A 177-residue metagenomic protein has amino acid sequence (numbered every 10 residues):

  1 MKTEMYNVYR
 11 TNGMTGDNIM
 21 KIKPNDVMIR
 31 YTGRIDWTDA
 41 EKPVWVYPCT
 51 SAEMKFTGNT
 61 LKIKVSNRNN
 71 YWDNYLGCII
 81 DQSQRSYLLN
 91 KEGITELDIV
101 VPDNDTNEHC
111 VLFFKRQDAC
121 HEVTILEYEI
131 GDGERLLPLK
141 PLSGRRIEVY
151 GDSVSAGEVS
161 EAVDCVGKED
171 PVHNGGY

Functional and structural regions predicted by a protein language model:
M1-V46, S51: Glycan-recognition and processing domains
E41, P48-T50, N59, N74 (+1 more regions): Residue-level marker for the onset of beta-strands and adjacent loop->beta junctions in well-ordered domains
F56-N70, R116: A short beta-strand element within beta-rich, extracytoplasmic domains of secreted/secretory-pathway proteins
G58-T60, D73, L142-G144: A general structural motif
L61, T95-Y128: Short, well-structured beta-strand segments within conserved domains
W72-S83: Short, surface-exposed beta-strand/strand-loop-strand elements in extracellular ectodomains
Q82-G93: Solvent-exposed serine/threonine-rich low-complexity stretches and specific carbohydrate-binding patches
D132-Y177: Serine-esterase "nucleophile elbow" of acetyl-processing enzymes
